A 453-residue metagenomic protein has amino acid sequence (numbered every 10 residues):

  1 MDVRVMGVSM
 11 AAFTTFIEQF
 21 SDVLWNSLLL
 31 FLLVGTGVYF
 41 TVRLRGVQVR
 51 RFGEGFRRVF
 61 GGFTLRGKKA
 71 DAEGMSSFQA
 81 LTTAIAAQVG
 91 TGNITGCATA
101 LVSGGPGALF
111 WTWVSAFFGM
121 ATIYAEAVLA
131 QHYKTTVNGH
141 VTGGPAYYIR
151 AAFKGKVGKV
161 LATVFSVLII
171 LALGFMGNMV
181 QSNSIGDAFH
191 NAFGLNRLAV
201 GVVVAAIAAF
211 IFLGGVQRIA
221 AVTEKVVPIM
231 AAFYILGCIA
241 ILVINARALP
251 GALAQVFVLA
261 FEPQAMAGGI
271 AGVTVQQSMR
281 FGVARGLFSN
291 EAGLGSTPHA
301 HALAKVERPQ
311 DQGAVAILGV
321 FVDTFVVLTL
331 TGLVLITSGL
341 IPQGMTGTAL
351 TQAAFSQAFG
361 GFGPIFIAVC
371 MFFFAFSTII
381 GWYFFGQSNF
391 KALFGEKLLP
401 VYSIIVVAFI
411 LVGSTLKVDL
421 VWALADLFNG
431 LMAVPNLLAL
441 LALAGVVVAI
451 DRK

Functional and structural regions predicted by a protein language model:
D2-A86, T91, V102-G107, G119 (+2 more regions): N-terminal alpha-helical transmembrane segments of multi-pass membrane transport and channel/translocase proteins
A12-F13, R43-Q48, G92-C97, L173-I185 (+5 more regions): Transmembrane helix-loop junctions in multi-pass membrane proteins
L32-Y39, R43-F56, F165, S182-F189 (+4 more regions): Membrane-interface loop-to-helix entry segments
F40-T41, S115-G139, R150-N183, D187-F212 (+2 more regions): Helix-loop-helix module between adjacent transmembrane segments
G46-M75, T99-L109, W113, A121-V157 (+3 more regions): Flexible loop linkers connecting adjacent transmembrane helices in multi-pass alpha-helical membrane transporters
L65-V102, L129-H132, V137-A152, V164-I170 (+1 more regions): Alpha-helical membrane segments and immediately flanking helix-loop junctions that form or couple to the substrate/ion
F118-E126, V202-V216, V227-R247, R280 (+3 more regions): Selective recognition of specific alpha-helical transmembrane segments in multi-pass small-molecule
Y124-N138, I239-Q255, P263-I270, L303-V306 (+1 more regions): Extracellular/periplasmic helix-exit of transmembrane alpha-helices
